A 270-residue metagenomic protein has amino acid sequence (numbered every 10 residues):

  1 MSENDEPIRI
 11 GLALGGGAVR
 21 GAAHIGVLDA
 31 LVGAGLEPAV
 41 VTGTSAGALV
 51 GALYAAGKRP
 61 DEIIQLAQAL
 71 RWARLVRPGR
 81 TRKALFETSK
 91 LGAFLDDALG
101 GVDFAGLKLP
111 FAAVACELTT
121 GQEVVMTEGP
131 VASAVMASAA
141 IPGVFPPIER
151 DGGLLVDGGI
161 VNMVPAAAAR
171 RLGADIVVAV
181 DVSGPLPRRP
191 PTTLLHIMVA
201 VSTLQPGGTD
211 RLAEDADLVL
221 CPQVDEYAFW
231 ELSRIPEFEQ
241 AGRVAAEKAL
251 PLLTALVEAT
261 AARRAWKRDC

Functional and structural regions predicted by a protein language model:
M1-T44, A52-C270: Patatin-like phospholipase
